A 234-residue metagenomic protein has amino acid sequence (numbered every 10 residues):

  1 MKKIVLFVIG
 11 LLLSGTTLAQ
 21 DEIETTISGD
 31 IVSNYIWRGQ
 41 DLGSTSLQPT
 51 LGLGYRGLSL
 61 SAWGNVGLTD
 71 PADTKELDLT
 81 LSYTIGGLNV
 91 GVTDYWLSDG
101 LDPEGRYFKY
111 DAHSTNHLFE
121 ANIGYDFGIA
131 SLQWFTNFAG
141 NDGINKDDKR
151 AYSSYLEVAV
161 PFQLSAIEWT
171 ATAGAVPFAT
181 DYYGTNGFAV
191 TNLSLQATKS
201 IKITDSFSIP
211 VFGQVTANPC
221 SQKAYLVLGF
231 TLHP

Functional and structural regions predicted by a protein language model:
M1-E24: Cleavable N-terminal export/targeting peptides
A19-E24, G91, P161-T170, T198-V211: Short loop/turn motifs that connect adjacent beta-strands in outer-membrane beta-barrel proteins
Q20-L53: Outer-membrane beta-barrel initiation region
I23-T25, G43-L47, D73-L77, T115-F119 (+4 more regions): Residues that define the transmembrane beta-barrel architecture of outer-membrane proteins
S28-Y35, L58-L68, V90-S98, G105-Y107 (+3 more regions): Transmembrane beta-strand segments that form the barrel wall of outer-membrane beta-barrel proteins
K109-T180: Detector for outer-membrane/organellar transmembrane beta-barrel domains, recognizing the amphipathic beta-strand
V160, L195-A197, I201, Q222-P234: Outer-membrane beta-barrel "beta-signal"
E168-I203: Outer membrane beta-barrel transmembrane domains
